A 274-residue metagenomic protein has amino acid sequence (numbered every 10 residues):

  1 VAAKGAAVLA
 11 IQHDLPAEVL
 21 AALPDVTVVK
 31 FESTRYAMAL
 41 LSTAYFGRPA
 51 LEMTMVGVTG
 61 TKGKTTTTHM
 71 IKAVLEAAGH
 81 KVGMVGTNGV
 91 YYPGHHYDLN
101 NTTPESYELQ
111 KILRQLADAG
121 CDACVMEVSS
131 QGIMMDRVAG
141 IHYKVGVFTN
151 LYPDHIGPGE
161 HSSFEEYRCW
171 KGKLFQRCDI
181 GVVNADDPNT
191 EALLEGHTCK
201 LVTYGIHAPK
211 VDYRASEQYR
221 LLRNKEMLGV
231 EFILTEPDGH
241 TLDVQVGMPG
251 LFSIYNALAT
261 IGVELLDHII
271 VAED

Functional and structural regions predicted by a protein language model:
A2-G57, T67-G79, D212, E226 (+1 more regions): Short, basic phosphate-binding NTP loop
K4-G5, A22-D25, I141-H142, R177 (+1 more regions): Short, structured coil segments at secondary-structure junctions
A7-Q12, V125-M126, I180-N184, K200-G205: Short, hydrophobic beta-strand segments that form beta-sheet elements in well-ordered domains
A10-E18, G86-G89, A185-N189, I206-A208: Short, polar loop motifs at secondary-structure junctions
V28-K30, M55, V82-M84, G146 (+2 more regions): Conserved beta-strand scaffold positions in the cores of enzyme catalytic domains, especially in NTP/NDP-utilizing
R48-P49, V74-K173, V183-A185, E195 (+3 more regions): ATP-dependent carboxylate-amine ligase catalytic core
Q115-A117, C121-I156, E191-D243: Extended acidic/charged loop-beta regions that coordinate divalent cations and stabilize anionic phosphate/carboxylate
F232, P237-D274: Nucleotide phosphate-binding/pyrophosphate-handling subdomain across enzymes that bind or process nucleotide phosphates
